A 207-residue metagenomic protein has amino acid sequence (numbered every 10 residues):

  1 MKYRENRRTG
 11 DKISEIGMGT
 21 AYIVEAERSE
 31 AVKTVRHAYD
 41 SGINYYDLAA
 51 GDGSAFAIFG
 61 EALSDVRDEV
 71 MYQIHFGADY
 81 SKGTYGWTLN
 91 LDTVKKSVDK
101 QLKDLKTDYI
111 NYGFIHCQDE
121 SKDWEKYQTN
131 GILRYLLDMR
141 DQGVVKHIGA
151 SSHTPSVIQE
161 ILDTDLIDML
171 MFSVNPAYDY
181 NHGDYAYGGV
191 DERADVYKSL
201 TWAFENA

Functional and structural regions predicted by a protein language model:
M1-I74, Y80: N-terminal binding-site loop/beta-alpha segment at the start of enzyme catalytic domains that lines or forms
M1-Y3, V35, F56, G60 (+4 more regions): Generic structural signal for well-ordered alpha-helices, preferentially at hydrophobic/aromatic core positions
S14-M18, Y46-L48, V70-I74, I110-I115 (+2 more regions): Hydrophobic faces of well-ordered beta-strands that scaffold small-molecule active sites in alpha/beta enzyme cores
I16-E30, D79-K95, S121-E125: Active-site mouth loops of central-metabolism enzymes
A21-I23, A49-G51, H75-D79, I115-E120 (+2 more regions): Active-site beta-loop-alpha junctions enriched in small/polar residues
E25-A38, L89-K106, S152-I161: Short, acidic/polar
K100-W124: Active-site groove signature of glycoside hydrolases
Q118-A207: Beta/alpha (TIM)-barrel catalytic core signal, keyed to glycine-rich beta->alpha loops juxtaposed to Asp/Glu that bind
